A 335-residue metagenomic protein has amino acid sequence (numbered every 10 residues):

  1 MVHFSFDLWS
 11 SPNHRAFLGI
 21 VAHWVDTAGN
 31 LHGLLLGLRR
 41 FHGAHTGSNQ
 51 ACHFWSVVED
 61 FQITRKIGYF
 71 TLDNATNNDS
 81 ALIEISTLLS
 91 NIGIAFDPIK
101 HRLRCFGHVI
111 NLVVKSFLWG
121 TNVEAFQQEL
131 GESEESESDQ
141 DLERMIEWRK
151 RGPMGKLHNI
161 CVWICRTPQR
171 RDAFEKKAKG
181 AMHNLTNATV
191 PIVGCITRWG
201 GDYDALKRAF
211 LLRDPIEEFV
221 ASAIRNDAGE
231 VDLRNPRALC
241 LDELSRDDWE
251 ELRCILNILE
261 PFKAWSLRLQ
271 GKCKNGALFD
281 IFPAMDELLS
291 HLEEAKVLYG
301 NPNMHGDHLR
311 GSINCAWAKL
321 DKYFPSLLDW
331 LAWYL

Functional and structural regions predicted by a protein language model:
M1, Q127-L130, R171-K179, A221-S222 (+1 more regions): Short coil/turn segments at secondary-structure boundaries
M1-H158: Active-site neighborhood segments
H3-S5, G33-G43, I63-T71, P98 (+8 more regions): Short interface patches used for recognition in eukaryotic signaling and trafficking proteins
W9-P12, A16-F17, V109-L112, S116-F117 (+4 more regions): Amphipathic alpha-helical/coiled-coil segments positioned at domain termini
D26-G29, V58-R65, L89-G93, D97 (+16 more regions): Eukaryotic basic, amphipathic alpha-helical target segments in cytosolic regions
G37, L72, V220-L335: Extended, C-terminal/distal alpha-helical "rod" segments
N49, S80, R104-C105, G152-G155 (+13 more regions): Generic recognition of stable, solvent-exposed alpha-helical segments in well-folded globular domains
C105, E137-W199: Buried hydrophobic core signal strongest for RNase H-like alpha/beta domains in large, well-folded nucleic-acid enzymes
